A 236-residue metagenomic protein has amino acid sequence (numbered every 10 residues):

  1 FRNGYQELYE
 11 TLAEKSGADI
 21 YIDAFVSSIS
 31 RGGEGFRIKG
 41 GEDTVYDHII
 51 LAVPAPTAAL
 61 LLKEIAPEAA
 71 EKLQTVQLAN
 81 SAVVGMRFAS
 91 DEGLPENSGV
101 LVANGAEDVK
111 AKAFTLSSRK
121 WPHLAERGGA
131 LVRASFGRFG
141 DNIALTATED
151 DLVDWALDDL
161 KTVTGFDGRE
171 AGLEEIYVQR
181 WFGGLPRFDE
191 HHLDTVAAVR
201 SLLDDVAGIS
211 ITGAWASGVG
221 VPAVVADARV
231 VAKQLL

Functional and structural regions predicted by a protein language model:
F1-A13, Y21, L145-L152: Short beta-strand to alpha-helix junction loop
Y9-E14, K63-A66, V153-K161: Generic solvent-exposed, charged/amphipathic alpha-helical segments that serve as macromolecular interface scaffolds
K15-S27: A conserved beta-strand/loop element that lines the FAD pocket in flavoprotein oxidoreductases
S16, Y46-D47, V206: Short, well-ordered alpha-helix to beta-strand connector turns
I20-I22, L51, I211: A structural signal for the hydrophobic beta-strands that form the central parallel beta-sheet of Rossmann-like
A24-T146, D150, V163: Mid-domain catalytic core of redox enzymes that form a hydrophobic substrate pocket/lid adjacent to a catalytic redox
F114-L236: Conserved flavin/dinucleotide-binding core of flavoenzymes
